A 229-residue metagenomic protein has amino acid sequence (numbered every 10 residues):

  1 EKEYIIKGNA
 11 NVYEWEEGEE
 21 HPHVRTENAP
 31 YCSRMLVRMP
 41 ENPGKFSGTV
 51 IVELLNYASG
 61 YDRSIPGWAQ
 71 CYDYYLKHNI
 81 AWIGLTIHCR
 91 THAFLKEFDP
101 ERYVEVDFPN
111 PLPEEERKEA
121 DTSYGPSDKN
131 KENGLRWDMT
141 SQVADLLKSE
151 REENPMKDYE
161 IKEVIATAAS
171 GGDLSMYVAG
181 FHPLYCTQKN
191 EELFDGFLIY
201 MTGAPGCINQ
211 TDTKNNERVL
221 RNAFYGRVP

Functional and structural regions predicted by a protein language model:
E1-A69, L184: Catalytic-loop region of hydrolases
Y4-I6, T49-E53, A81-L85, I165-A168 (+2 more regions): Structural recognition of the beta-strand scaffold that forms the well-ordered cores of secreted hydrolase catalytic
N11-Y13, N56-G60, W82, H88-H92 (+2 more regions): Solvent-exposed loop/turn segments at secondary-structure junctions within structured extracellular/periplasmic domains
Y57, W82-L146, P155-M156, Q210-T211: Cap/lid segment of the alpha/beta-hydrolase catalytic domain
I65-I83: Short amphipathic alpha-helix adjacent to the substrate-entry channel of hydrolases
K157-S170: Alpha/beta-hydrolase fold nucleophile elbow
A166-T167, D173-C186: Short glycine-enriched nucleophile-adjacent loop and the immediately C-terminal alpha-helix near the catalytic center
D195-G196, Y200-P229: The feature captures the conserved acid-bearing segment of alpha/beta-hydrolase catalytic domains
